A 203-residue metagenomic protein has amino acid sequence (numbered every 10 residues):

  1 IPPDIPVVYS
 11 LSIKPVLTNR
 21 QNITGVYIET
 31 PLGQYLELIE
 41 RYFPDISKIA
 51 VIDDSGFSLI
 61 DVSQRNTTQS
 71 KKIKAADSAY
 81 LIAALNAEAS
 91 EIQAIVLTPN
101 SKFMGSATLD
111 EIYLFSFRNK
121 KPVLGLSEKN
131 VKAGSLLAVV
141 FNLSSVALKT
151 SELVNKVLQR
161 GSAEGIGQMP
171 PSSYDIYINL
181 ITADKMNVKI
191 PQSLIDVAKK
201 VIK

Functional and structural regions predicted by a protein language model:
I1-K203: Short hydrophobic alpha-helices and adjacent helix-cap/hinge residues
